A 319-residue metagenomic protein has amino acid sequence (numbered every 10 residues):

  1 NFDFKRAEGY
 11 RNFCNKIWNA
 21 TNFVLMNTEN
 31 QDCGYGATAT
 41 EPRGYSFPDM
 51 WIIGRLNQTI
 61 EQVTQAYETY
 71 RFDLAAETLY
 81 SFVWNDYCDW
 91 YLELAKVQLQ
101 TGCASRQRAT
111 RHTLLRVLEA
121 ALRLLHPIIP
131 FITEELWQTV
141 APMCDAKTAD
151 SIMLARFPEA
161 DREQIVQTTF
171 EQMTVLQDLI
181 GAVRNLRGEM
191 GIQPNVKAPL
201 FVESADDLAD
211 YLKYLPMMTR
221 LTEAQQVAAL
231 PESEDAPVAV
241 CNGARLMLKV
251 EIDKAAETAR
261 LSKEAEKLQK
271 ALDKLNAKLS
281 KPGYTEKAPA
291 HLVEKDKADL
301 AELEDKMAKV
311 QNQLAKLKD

Functional and structural regions predicted by a protein language model:
K5-D319: Feature 926 captures the class I aminoacyl-tRNA synthetase adenylation module centered on the KMSKS loop
